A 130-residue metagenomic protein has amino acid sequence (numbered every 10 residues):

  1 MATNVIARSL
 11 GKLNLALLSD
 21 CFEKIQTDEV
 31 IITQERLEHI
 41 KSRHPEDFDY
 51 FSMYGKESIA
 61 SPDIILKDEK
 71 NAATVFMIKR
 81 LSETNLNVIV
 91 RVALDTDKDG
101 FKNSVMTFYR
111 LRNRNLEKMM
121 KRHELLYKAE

Functional and structural regions predicted by a protein language model:
M1-E130: Ribonuclease/tRNase effector modules and their secretory precursors
